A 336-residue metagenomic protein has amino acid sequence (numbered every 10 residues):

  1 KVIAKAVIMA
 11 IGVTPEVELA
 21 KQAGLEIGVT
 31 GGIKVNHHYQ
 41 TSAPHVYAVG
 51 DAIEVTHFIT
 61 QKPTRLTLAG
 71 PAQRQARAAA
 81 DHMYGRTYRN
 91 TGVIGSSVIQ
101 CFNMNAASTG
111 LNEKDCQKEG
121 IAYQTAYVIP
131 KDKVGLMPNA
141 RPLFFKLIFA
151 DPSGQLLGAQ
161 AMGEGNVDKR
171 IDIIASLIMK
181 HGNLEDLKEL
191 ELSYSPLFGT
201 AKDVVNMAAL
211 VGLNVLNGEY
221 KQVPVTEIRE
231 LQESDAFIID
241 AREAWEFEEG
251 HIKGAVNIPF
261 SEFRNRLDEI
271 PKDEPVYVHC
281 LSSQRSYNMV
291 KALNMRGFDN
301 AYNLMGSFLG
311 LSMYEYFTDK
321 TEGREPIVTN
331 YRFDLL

Functional and structural regions predicted by a protein language model:
K1-A78, I173, L177: FAD-site-proximal beta/loop scaffold in flavoenzymes
M9, G28, A48, I239-D240 (+2 more regions): Redox-cofactor binding/interface segments in oxidoreductases and associated redox assembly factors
A23, S42, E119, H251-K253 (+1 more regions): Short, structured coil segments at secondary-structure junctions
L25, D81-Y88, I121, M179-N183 (+1 more regions): Generic secondary-structure signature for well-ordered alpha-helical cores
A52-E164, T200, V204-E230: Mid-to-C-terminal Rossmann-like scaffold of FAD/NAD(P)H-dependent oxidoreductases
G165-N183: A short, polar/charged loop-to-alpha-helix boundary motif
E185-T226, L231-F237, A244-Y277, L281-L336: Rhodanese-like catalytic fold shared by cysteine-dependent sulfurtransferases and DSP/PTP-type phosphatases
